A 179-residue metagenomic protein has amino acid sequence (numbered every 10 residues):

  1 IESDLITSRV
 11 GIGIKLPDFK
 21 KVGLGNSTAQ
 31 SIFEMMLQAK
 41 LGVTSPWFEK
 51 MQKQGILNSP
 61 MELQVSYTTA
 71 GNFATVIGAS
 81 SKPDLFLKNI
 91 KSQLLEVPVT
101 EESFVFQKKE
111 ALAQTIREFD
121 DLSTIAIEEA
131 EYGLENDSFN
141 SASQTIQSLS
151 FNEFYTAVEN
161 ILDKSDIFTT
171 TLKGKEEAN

Functional and structural regions predicted by a protein language model:
I1, T156-N179: Proteolytic maturation boundary segments
I1-P46: His/Glu-based metal-binding/catalytic segments typifying zinc-dependent metallopeptidases
D4-I6, Y67-A70, N160-K164: A structural signal for short secondary-structure junctions
G11-P17, F48-V97, S103-L149, D166-K173: M16 family metallopeptidases and their MPP-like homologs
V22-L24, K82-K88, A178-N179: Short, conserved charged micro-motifs
A39-V43, L149, K164: Residue-level signal for short amphipathic helical patches enriched in basic/charged and nearby hydrophobic residues
V105, Y155-T156: Generic structural signal for individual residues within well-ordered alpha-helical segments across diverse proteins
